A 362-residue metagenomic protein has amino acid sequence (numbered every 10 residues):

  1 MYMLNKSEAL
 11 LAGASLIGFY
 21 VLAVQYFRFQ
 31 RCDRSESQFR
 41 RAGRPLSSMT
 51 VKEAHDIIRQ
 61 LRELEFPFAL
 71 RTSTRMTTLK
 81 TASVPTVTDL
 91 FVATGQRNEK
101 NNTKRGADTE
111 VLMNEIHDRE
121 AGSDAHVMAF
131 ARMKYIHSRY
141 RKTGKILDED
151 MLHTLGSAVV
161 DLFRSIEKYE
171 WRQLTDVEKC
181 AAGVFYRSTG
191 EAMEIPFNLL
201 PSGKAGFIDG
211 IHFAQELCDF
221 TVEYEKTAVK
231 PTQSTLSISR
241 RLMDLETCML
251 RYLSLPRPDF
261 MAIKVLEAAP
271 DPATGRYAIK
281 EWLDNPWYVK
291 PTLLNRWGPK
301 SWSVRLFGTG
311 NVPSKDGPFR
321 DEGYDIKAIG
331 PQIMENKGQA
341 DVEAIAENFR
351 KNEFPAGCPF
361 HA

Functional and structural regions predicted by a protein language model:
Y2-A362: Mature, function-bearing regions of proteins
